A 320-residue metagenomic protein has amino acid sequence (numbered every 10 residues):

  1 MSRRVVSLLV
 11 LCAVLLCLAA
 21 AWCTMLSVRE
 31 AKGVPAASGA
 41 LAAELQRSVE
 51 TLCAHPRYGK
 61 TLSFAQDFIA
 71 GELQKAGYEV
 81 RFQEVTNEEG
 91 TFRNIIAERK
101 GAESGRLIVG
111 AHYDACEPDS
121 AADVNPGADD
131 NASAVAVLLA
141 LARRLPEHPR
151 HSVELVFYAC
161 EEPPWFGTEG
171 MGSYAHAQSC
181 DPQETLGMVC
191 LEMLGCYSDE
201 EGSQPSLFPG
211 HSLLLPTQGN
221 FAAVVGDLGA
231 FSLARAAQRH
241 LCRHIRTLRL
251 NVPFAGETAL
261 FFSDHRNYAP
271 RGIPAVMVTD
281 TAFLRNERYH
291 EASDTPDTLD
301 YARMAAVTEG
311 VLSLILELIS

Functional and structural regions predicted by a protein language model:
M1-L15: N-terminal Sec-pathway targeting helices
V6-L9, R47-A102, R249-N251: A non-catalytic alpha/beta surface segment that caps or lines the substrate-entry region of metallo-dependent hydrolase
A21-F64, A70, A76, L284-D294: N-terminal capping segment at the start of a domain
K32-G39, C53-S63, E79-N87, A121-N131 (+5 more regions): Second-shell loop/turn segments in exported
Y58, E79, T86-E88, G101-E103 (+6 more regions): Solvent-exposed loop/turn segments at secondary-structure junctions within structured extracellular/periplasmic domains
I96, R106-G110, E154-F157, L186-E192 (+1 more regions): Structural recognition of the beta-strand scaffold that forms the well-ordered cores of secreted hydrolase catalytic
N125-S232, E257-L260: Acidic/histidine-rich catalytic neighborhood of metal-dependent amide-processing enzymes
S198-S320: Active-site-adjacent substrate-binding region of metalloamidase/peptidase-like peptide-processing proteins
